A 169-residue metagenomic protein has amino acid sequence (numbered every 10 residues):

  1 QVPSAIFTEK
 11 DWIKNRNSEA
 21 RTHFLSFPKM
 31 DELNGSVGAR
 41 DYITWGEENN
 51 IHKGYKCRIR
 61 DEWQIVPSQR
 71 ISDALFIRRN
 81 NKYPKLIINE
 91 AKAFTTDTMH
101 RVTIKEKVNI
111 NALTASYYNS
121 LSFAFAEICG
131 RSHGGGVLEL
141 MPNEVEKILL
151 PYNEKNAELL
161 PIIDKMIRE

Functional and structural regions predicted by a protein language model:
Q1-K165: Polybasic, glycine- and aromatic-enriched phosphate-binding surface used to engage nucleic acids
